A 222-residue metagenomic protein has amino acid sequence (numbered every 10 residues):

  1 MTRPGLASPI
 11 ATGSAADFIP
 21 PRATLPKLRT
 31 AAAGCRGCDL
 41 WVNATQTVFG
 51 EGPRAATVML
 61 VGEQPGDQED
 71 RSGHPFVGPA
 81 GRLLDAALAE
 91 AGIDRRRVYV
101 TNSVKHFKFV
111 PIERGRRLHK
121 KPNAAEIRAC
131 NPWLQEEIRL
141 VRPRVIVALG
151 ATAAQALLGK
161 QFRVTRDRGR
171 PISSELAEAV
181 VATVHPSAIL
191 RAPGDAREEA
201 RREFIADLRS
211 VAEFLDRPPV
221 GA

Functional and structural regions predicted by a protein language model:
T2-A222: A polyanion-binding, active-site-adjacent surface
